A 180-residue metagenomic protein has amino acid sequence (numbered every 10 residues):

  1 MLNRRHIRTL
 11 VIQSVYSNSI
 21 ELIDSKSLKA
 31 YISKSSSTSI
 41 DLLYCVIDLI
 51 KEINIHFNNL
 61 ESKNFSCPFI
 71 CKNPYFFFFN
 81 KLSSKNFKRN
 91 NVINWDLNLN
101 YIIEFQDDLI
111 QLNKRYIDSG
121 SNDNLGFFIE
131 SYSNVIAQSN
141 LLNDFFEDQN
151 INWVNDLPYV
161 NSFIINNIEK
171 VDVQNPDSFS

Functional and structural regions predicted by a protein language model:
M1-S180: Class I Rossmann-like S-adenosyl-L-methionine
